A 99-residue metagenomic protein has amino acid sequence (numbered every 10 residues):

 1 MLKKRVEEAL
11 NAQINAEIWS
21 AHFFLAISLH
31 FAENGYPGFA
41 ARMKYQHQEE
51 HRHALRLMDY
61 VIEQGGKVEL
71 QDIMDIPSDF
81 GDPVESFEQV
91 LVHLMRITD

Functional and structural regions predicted by a protein language model:
M1-D99: Iron-associated oxidoreductase/ferritin-like identity signal
